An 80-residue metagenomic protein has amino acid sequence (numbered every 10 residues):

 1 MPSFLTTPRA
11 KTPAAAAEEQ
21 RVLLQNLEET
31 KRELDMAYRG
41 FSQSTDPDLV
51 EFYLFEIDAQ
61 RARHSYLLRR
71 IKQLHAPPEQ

Functional and structural regions predicted by a protein language model:
M1-Q80: Charge-rich amphipathic alpha-helical interaction elements
